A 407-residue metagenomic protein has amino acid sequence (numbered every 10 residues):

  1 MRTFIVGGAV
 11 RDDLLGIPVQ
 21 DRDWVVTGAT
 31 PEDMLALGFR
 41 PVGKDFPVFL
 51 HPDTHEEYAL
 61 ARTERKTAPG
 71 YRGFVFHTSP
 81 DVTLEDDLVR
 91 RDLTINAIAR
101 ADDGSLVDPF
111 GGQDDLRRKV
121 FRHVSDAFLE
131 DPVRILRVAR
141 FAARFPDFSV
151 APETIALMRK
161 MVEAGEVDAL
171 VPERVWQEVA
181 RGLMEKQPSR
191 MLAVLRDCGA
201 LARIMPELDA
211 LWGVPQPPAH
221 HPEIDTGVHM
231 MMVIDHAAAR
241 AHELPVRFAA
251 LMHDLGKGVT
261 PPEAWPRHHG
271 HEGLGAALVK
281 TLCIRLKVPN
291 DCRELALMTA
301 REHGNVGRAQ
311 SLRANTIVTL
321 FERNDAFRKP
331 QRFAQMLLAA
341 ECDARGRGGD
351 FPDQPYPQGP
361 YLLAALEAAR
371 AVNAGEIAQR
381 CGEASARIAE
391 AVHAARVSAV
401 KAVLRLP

Functional and structural regions predicted by a protein language model:
M1-P407: Catalytic cores of the polymerase beta-like nucleotidyltransferase superfamily and closely associated nucleotide
